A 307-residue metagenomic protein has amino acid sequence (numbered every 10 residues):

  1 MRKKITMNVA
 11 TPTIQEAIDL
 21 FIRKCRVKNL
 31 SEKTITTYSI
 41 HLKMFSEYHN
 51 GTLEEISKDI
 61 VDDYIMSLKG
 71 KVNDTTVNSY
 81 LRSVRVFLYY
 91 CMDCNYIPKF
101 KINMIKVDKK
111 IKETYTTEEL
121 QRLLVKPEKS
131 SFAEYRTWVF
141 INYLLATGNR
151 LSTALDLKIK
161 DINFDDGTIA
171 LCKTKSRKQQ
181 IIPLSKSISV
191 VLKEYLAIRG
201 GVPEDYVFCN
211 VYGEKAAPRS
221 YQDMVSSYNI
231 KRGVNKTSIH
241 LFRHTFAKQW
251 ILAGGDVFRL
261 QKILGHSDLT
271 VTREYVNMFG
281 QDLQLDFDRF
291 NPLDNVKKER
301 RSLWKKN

Functional and structural regions predicted by a protein language model:
M1-N307: Conserved catalytic core of the tyrosine transesterase superfamily
